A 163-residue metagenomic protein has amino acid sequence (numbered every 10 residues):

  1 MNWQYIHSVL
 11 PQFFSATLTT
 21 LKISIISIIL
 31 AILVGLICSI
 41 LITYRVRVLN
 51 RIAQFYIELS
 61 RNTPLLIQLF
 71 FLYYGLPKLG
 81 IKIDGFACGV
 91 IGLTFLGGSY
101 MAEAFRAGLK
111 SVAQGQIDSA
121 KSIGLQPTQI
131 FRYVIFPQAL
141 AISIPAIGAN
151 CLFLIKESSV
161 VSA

Functional and structural regions predicted by a protein language model:
M1-A163: Transmembrane alpha-helices and adjacent helix-loop boundaries
